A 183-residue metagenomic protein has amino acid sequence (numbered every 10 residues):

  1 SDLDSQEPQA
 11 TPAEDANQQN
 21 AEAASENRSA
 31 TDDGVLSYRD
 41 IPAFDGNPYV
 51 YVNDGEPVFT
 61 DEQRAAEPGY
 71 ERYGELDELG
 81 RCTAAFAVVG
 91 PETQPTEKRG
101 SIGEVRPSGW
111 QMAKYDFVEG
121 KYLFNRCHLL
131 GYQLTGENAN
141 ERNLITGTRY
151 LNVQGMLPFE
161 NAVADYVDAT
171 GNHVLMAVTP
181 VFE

Functional and structural regions predicted by a protein language model:
D2-E62: N-terminal, intrinsically disordered, polar/charged segments of Gram-positive cell-envelope systems that serve as
N20, F59-E183: Domain-level detector of nuclease and nuclease-like folds in predominantly extracellular/periplasmic contexts
